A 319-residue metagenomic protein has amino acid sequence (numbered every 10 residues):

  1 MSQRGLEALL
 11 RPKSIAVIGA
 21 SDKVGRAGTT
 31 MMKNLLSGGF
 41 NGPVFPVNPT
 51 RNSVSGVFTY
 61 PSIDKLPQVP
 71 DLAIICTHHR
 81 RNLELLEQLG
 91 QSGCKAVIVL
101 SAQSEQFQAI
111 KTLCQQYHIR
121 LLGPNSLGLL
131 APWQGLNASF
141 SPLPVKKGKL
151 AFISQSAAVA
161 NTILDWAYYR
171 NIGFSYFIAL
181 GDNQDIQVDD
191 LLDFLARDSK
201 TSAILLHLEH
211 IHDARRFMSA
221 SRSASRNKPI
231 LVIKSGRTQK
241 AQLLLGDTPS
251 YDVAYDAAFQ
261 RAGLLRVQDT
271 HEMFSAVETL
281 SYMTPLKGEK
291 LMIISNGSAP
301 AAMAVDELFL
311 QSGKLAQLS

Functional and structural regions predicted by a protein language model:
M1-S319: Catalytic-core regions of core metabolic enzymes, especially those transforming organic acids/acyl-group intermediates
